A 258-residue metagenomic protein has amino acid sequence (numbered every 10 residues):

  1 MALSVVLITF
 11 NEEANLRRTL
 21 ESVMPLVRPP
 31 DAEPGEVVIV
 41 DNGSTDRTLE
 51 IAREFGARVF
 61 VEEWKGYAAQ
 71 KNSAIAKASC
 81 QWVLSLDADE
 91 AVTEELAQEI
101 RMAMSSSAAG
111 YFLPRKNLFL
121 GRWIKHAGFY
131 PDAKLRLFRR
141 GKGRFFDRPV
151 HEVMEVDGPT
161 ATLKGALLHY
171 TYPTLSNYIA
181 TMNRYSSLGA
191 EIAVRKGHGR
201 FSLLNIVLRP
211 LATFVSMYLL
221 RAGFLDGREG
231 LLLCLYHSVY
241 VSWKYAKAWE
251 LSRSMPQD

Functional and structural regions predicted by a protein language model:
A2-S4, E36: Cell-envelope/extracellular polymer assembly enzymes that use nucleotide-activated donors
L7, G43, K65: Catalytic phosphate/metal-binding cores of nucleic-acid and nucleotide-processing enzymes, i.e., regions that mediate
L7, N11-L26: Short, well-formed alpha-helical segments that are part of the catalytic scaffolds of diverse glycosyltransferases
R17-R18, D46-F55, E95-L96: Acidic helix N-cap motif at the loop->helix transition within catalytic regions of sugar-transfer enzymes
S22, L26, V37, D41-E50 (+1 more regions): A conserved acidic beta->alpha catalytic loop
G35, L49-K77: Conserved donor nucleotide-binding strand/loop of the catalytic core
E62, L86-A88: Catalytic metal- and UDP-sugar-binding loop of GT-A-like glycosyltransferases, i.e., residues flanking the conserved
A69-I75, W82-L84, T93-M255: Catalytic-site signature of metal-activated, phosphate-bearing donor transferases, centered on the GT-A/GT-A-like
